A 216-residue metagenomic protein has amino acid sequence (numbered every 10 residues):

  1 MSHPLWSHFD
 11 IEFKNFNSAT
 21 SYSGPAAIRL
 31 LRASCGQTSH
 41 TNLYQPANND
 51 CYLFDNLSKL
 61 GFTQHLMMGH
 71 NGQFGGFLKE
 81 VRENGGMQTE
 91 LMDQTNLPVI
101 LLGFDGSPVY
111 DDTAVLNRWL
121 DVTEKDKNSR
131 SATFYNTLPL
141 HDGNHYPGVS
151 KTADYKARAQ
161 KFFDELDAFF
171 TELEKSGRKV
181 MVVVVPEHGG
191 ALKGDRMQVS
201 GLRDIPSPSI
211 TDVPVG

Functional and structural regions predicted by a protein language model:
M1-P147, P208-D212: Active-site-proximal alpha/beta segments of enzymes that process anionic O-linked groups
S34, L57, K156, G190 (+1 more regions): Extracellular glycan-modifying ectodomains
C35, H145-T152, D195-Q198: Short acidic, glycine/proline-rich loop/turn micro-motifs
D50, L116, L120, A159-F170: Short, hydrophobic/amphipathic alpha-helical packing segments that form internal helix faces or helix-helix interfaces
L53-F62, A168-K179: A structural motif corresponding to the C-terminal end of an alpha-helix and its immediate exit/capping segment
N144-L166: Active-site-proximal segments of metal-dependent phosphoesterases and phosphodiesterases across multiple
K179, V185-G216: Histidine-centered active-site microenvironments of extracellular/periplasmic hydrolases and transferases
